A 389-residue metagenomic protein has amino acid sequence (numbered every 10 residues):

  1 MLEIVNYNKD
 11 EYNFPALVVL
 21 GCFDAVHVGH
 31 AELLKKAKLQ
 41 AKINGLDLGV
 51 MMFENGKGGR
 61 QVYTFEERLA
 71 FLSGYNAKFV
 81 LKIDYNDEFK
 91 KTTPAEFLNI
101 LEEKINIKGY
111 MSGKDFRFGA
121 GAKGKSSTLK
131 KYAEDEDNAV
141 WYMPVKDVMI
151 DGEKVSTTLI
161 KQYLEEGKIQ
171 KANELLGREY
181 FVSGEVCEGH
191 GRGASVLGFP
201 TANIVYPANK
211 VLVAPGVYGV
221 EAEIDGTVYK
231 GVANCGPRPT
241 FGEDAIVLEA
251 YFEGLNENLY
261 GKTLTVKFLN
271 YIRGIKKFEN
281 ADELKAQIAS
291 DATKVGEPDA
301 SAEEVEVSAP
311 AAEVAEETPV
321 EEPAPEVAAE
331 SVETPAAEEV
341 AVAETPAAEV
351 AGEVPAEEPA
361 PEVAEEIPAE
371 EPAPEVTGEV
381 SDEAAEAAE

Functional and structural regions predicted by a protein language model:
L2-K9, L81: Short acidic-hydrophobic, aromatic-tinged amphipathic segments that line or gate anion-handling sites
K9-E66: N-terminal catalytic cores of NTP/NDP-binding nucleotidyl/phosphoryl-transfer enzymes
H27, L72, Y110, A172 (+2 more regions): Residue-level signal for inorganic ion chemistry
G45-G49, K78-F79, W141: Residues at the starts of beta-strands that form the adenosine-phosphate
E54-E136: N-terminal Rossmann-like or analogous alpha/beta NTP/dinucleotide-binding catalytic cores that position adenine
E134-N234: Glycine-rich, Lys/Arg-enriched anion-binding loops that position phosphate/diphosphate groups for phosphoryl
G189-D299, E303: Phosphate/ribose-recognition catalytic cores of enzymes acting on nucleotide-derived substrates
A300-E389: Intrinsically disordered, compositionally biased charged tails
